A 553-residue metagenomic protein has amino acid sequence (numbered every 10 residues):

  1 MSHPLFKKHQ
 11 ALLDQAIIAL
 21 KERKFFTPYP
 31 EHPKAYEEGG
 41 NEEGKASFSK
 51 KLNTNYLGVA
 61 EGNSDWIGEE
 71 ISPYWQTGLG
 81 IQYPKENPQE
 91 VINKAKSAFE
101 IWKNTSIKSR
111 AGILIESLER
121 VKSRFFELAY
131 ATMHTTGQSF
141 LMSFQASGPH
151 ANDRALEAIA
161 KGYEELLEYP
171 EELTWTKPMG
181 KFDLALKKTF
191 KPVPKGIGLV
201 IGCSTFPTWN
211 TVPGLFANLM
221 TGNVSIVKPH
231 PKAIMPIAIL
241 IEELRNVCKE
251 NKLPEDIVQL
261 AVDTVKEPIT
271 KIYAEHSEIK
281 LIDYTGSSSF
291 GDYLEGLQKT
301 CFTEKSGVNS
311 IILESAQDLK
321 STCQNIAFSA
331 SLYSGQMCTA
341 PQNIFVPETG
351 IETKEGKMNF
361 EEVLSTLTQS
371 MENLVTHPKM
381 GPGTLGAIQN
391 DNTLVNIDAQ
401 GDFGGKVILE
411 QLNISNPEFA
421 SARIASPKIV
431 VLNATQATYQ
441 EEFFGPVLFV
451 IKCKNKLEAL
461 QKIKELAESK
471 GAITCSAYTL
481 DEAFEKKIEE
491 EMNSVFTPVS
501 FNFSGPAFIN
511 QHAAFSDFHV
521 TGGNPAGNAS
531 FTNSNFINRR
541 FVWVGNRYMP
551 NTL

Functional and structural regions predicted by a protein language model:
M1-H134, L412, L432, C453-K454 (+2 more regions): Short, structured beta/alpha segment
M1-N63, V91, S143, S147-P170 (+7 more regions): C-terminal segments
S47-F48, Q89-N93, E100-I101, A111-F126 (+1 more regions): Long amphipathic alpha-helix in the N-terminal Rossmann-like dinucleotide-binding domain of NAD(P)-dependent
G78-Y83, S97-N104, G180, L199 (+6 more regions): Short, well-ordered beta-strand elements within core beta-sheets of diverse protein domains
L166-C323: Rossmann-like NAD(P) dinucleotide-binding subdomain of oxidoreductase/dehydrogenase enzymes
P236, I351-E362: Short, flexible/disordered intra-domain loops and linkers
T438-Y439, G445-K454, E458, I463-E468 (+1 more regions): C-terminal catalytic subdomain
